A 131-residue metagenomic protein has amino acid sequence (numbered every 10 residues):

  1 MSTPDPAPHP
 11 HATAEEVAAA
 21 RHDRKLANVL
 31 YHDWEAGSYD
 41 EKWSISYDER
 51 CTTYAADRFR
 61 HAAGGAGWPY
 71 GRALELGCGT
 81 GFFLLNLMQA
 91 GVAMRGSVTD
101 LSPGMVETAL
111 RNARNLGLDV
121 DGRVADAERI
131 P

Functional and structural regions predicted by a protein language model:
M1-A7, D100, E128: Compositionally biased, intrinsically disordered/low-complexity regions enriched for serine, proline and threonine
S2-G67: Conserved class I S-adenosyl-L-methionine
V29, G65, N115, R129-I130: Short basic coil micro-motifs at the edges of alpha-helical modules that engage polyanionic partners
D48, A56, G104, R129-I130: Short secondary-structure capping/turn micro-motifs that flank functional sites
Y70: Phosphate-coordination loops involved in phosphoryl transfer and adenosine-cofactor binding
L74-L76, T80-R129: Class I SAM-dependent methyltransferase SAM/SAH-binding core
